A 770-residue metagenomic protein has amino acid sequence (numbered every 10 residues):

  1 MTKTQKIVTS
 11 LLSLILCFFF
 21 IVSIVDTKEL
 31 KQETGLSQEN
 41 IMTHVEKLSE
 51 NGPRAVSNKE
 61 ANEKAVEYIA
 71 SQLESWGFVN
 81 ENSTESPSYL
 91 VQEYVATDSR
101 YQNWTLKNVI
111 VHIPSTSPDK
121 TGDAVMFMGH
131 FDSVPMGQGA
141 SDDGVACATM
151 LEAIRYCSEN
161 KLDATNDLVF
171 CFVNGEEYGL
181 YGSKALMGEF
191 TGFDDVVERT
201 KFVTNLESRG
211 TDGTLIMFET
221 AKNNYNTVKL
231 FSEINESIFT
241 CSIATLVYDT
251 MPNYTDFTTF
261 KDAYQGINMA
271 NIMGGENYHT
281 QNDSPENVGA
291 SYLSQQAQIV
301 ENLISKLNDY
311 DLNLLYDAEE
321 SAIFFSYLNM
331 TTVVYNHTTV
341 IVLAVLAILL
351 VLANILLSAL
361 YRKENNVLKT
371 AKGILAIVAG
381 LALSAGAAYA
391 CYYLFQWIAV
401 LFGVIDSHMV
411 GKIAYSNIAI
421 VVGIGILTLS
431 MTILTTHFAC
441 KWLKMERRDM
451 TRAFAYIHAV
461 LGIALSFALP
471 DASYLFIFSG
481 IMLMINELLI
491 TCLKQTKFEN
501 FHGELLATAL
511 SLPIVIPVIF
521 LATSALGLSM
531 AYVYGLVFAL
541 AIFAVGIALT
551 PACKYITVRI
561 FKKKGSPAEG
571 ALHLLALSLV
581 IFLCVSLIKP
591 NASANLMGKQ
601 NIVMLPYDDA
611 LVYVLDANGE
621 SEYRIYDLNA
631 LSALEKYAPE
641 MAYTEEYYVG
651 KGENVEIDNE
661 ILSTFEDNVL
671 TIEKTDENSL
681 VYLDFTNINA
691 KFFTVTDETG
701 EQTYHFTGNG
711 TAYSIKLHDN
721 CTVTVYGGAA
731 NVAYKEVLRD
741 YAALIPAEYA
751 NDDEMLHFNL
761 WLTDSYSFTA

Functional and structural regions predicted by a protein language model:
T2-L30, A576-K589: Hydrophobic secretory-pathway targeting helix
I15, I348-G652: Alpha-helical transmembrane segments of integral membrane proteins
V25-Q38, N591-N601: Ser/Thr/Pro/Gly-rich low-complexity linker/stalk segments immediately outside membranes or between
T27-V334, N709-S714, N720: Soluble extramembrane regions of membrane proteins in the secretory/endomembrane system
E67-S99, W104, I110, C147 (+2 more regions): Extracytosolic and intramembrane catalytic regions of membrane-associated proteins in envelope/secretory systems
D194-M217, H337-N365: C-terminal domain-closing interface element
Y316-A322, A387-F402, P746-A770: Membrane-proximal extracellular juxtamembrane segment immediately upstream of a following transmembrane helix
Y327-L346, A414-A419: Juxtamembrane/start-of-transmembrane alpha-helix segments at the extracytoplasmic/lumenal side of membrane anchors
